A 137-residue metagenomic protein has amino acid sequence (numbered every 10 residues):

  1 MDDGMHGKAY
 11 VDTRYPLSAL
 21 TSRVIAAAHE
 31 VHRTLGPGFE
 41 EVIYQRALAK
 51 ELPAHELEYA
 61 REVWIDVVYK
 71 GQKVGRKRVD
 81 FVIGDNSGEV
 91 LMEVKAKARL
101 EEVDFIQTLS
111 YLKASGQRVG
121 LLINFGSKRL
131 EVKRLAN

Functional and structural regions predicted by a protein language model:
M1-R14: Short, low-complexity, charge-dense intrinsically disordered segments
V11-R23, H29, Y69-I83: Accessory recognition modules or surfaces
L17-I25, P37-E41, Q45, A49: Nuclease catalytic cores
R23, A27-V31, E51, H55: Generic non-transmembrane alpha-helical segments
E40-E89, L100, S127-N137: Active-site metal-binding core of divalent-cation-utilizing nuclease and nuclease-like domains
D85-N86, V94-N137: Nucleic-acid nuclease catalytic cores
